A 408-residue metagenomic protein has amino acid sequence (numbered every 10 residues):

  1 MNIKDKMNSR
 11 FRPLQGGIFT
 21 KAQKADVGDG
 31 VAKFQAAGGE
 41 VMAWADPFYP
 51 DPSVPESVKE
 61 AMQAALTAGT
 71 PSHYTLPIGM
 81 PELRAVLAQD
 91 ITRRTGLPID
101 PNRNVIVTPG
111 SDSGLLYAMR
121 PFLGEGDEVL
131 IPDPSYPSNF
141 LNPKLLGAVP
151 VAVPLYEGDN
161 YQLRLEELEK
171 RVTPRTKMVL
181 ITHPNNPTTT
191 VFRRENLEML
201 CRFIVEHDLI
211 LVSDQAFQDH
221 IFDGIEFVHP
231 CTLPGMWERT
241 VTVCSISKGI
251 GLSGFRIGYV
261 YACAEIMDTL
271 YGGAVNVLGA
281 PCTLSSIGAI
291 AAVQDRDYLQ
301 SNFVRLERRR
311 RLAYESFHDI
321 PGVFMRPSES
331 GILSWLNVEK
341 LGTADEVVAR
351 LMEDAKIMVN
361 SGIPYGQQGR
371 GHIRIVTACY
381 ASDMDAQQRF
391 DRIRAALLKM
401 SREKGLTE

Functional and structural regions predicted by a protein language model:
K4-M7, E60, L233, E238-E307 (+3 more regions): Conserved core segment of the aminotransferase class I/II
G16-P109, Y117, V293, K399-E408: N-terminal small-domain helix-loop-helix segment of the aminotransferase-like
P71-R202, D219-H220, F227-W237, D391 (+1 more regions): Conserved core of the PLP fold type I
L146, E206-H207, A355: Helix C-cap/helix->beta junction micro-motif
E169, E353-V359, G366-E408: PLP-dependent enzyme catalytic core of the Aspartate aminotransferase-like
S247, P364-Q367: AMP-binding (ANL) adenylation modules
I290, L306-Y314, M325-V338, G369: Conserved glycine-rich beta-strand-loop-beta hairpin in the small C-terminal domain of fold type I
